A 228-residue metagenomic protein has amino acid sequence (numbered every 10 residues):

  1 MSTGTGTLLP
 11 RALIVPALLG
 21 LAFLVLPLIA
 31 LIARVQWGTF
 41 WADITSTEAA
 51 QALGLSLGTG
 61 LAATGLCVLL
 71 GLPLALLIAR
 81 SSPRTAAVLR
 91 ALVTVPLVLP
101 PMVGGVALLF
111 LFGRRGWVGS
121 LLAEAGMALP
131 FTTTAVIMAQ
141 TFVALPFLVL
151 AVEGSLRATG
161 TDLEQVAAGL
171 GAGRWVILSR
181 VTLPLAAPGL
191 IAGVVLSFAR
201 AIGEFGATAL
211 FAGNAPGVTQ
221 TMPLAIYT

Functional and structural regions predicted by a protein language model:
G4-G38, T47-R157, V181, L185-G206 (+2 more regions): Membrane-water interface segments at the C-terminal ends of transmembrane alpha-helices in multi-pass inner-membrane
L53, V95, L163-L170: Short hydrophobic faces within alpha-helices
R84, A172-R174: Short coil/turn motifs that cap or connect alpha-helices
M138, V152, T161-A168, W175: Anionic-ligand binding region
L170-G171, P184: Glycine/proline-centered hinge or cleavage motifs at structural transition points of membrane proteins
P216-T228: Short hydrophobic, aromatic-rich alpha-helical segments embedded in or entering the lipid bilayer of multi-pass
